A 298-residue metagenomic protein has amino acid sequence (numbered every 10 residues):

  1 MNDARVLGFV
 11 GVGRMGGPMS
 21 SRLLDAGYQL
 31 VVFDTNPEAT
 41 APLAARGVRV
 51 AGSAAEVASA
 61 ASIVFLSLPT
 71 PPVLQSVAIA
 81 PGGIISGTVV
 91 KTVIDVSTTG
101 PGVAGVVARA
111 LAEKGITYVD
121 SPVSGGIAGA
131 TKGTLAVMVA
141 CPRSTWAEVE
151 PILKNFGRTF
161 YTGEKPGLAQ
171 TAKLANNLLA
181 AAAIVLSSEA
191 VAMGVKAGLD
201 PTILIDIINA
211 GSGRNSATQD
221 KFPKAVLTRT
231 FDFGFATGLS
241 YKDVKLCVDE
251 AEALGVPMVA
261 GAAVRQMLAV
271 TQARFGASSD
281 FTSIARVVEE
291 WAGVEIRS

Functional and structural regions predicted by a protein language model:
M1-L66, K91, V96-S97, R158 (+1 more regions): NAD(P)+-binding Rossmann beta1-loop-alpha1 motif at the extreme N-terminus of oxidoreductases
L7, T98-L178: Rossmann-fold dinucleotide-binding core
M19-S20, V107, M193: Hydrophobic residues within alpha-helices that form the first helical element adjacent to the glycine-rich loop
T35-N36, T70, P142: Residues in the short beta-alpha loop(s) of Rossmann-like NAD(P)-binding domains
A54-T117: Rossmann-fold NAD(P) dinucleotide-binding segment
G133-V139, F160, P166-A197, D206-K221 (+1 more regions): Active-site-proximal catalytic alpha-helix in oxidoreductases
P166, Q170, L179, Q219-S279 (+1 more regions): Interdomain hinge/lid region at the active-site interface of Rossmann-like NAD(P)-dependent oxidoreductases
